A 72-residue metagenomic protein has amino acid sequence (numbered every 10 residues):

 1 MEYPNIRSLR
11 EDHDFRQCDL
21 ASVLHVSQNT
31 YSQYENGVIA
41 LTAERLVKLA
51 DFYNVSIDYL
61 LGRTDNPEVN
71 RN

Functional and structural regions predicted by a protein language model:
P4-V23, K48: Short basic helix-loop element that most often maps to the first helix and adjoining turn of HTH DNA-binding modules
D12, L61-N72: Short, charged recognition helix plus adjacent turn of helix-turn-helix-like nucleic-acid-binding domains
H25, E44-Y59: DNA major-groove recognition helix of helix-turn-helix/homeodomain DNA-binding modules
H25-A40: Recognition helix of helix-turn-helix/homeodomain-like DNA-binding domains that insert into the DNA major groove
E35, Y53, L61-T64: DNA major-groove recognition helix of helix-turn-helix
